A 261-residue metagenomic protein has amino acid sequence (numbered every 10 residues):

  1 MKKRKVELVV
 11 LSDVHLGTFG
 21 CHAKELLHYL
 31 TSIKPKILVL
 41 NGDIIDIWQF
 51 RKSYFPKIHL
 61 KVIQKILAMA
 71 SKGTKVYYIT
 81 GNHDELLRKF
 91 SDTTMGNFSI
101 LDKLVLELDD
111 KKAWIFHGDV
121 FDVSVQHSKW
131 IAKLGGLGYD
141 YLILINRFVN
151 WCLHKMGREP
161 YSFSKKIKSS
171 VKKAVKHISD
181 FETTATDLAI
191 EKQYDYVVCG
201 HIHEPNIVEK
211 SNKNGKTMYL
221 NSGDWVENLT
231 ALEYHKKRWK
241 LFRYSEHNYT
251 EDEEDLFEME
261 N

Functional and structural regions predicted by a protein language model:
K2-E7, L16-L108: Core catalytic region of metal-dependent phosphoesterases/phosphodiesterases, especially metallo-beta-lactamase-like
E7-H15, K112-D119, M218-G223: Active-site-proximal beta-strand elements of phosphoester/diester hydrolases
V9, V39, Y77-I79, W114 (+2 more regions): Hydrophobic/aromatic beta-strand patches that form the interior of the parallel beta-sheet core in alpha/beta enzyme
D13, G42-D43, G81, H117 (+2 more regions): Active-site glycine-centered loops adjacent to acidic/histidine catalytic or metal-binding residues that shape
G96-L101, D119, V125-I131, D180-Y244: Conserved beta-sheet core of the metallophosphoesterase superfamily
L108-W114, N228-E233, D252-E253: Short, charged, surface-exposed secondary-structure boundary motifs
G118-F181: Active-site-proximal loop/helix segment associated with metal-binding centers of metalloenzymes
N248, D252-N261: C-terminal regulatory/interaction regions
